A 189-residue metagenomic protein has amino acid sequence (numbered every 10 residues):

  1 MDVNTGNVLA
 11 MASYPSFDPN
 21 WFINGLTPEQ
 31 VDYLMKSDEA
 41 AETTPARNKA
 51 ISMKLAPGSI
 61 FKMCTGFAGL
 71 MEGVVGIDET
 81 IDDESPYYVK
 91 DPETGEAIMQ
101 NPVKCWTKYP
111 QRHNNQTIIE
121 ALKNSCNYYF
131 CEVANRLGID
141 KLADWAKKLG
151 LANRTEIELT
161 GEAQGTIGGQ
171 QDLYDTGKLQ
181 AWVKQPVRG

Functional and structural regions predicted by a protein language model:
N4-S59, C64-G189: Beta-lactam-recognizing serine transpeptidase/beta-lactamase-like catalytic domain environment
